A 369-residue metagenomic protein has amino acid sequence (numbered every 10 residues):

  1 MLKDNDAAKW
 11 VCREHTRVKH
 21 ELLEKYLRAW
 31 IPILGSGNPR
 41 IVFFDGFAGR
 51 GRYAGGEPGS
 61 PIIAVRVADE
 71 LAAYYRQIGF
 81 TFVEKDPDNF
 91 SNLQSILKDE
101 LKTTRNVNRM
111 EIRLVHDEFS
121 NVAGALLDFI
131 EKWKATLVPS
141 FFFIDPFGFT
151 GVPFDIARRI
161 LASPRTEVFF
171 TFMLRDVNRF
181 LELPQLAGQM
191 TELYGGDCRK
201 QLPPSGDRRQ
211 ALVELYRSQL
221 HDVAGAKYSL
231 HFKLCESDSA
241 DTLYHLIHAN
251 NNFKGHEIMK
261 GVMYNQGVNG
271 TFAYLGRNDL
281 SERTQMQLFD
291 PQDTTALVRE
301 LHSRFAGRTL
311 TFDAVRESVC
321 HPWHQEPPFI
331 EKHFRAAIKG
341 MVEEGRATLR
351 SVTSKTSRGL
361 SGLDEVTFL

Functional and structural regions predicted by a protein language model:
M1-D6, F44-G46: Surface-exposed beta-strand-to-loop junctions that form interaction patches on eukaryotic regulatory domains
D4-C12, Q201-L202, C320-H321: Glycine- and acidic
V11-H15, G56, T81, K85 (+4 more regions): Conserved aromatic-histidine-acidic binding/catalytic patches
C12-K25: Conserved SAM-binding loop and adjacent beta-strand
H15, Y53, G148-F149: Glycine-/small-residue-rich active-site loops that bind phosphorylated ligands and cofactors
L22-L126, P328-A336: SAM cofactor-binding core of SAM-dependent methyltransferases, primarily the Rossmann-like beta-alpha-beta module
I112-V115, F141-D145: Short catalytic-loop micro-motif centered on adjacent basic/acidic residues
E131-S140, F147-G340, E344, R350 (+2 more regions): Class I S-adenosyl-L-methionine
